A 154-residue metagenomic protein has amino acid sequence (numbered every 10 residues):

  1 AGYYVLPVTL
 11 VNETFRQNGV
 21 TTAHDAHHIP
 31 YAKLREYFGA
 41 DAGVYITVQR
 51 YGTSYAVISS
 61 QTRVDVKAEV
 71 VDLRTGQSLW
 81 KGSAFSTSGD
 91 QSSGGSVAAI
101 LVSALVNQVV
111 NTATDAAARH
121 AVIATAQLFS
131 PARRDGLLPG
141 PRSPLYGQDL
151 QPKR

Functional and structural regions predicted by a protein language model:
A1-Y45, Q77, K81, Q108-A117: N-terminal segment of the mature soluble domain
Y3, L10-V11, V48-Y51, K67-G76 (+1 more regions): Solvent-exposed coil/turn segments that connect beta secondary-structure elements in extracytoplasmic/periplasmic
R16-Q17, T53-S54, G89-Q91: Sequence/structural signature of outer-membrane beta-barrel proteins
N18-T22, Y55-A56, G95: Second-shell loop/turn segments in exported
A26-H27, T62-V66: Charged helix-capping and loop-helix junction motifs
E36-Y51, V57-Q61, E69: Mid-length scaffold segments of soluble, non-membrane domains
Y37-F38, L73-R154: C-terminal/domain-edge helix-coil "capping" segments
